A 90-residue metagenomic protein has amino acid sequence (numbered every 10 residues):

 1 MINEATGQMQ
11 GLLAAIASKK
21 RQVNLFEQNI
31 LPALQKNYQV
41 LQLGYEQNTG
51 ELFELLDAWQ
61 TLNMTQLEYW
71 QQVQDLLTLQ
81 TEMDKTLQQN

Functional and structural regions predicted by a protein language model:
M1-E68, T78-T86: Amphipathic alpha-helical coiled-coil segments
Q72: Metallo-beta-lactamase
Q89: Small/polar (Gly/Ser/Thr/Ala-rich) solvent-exposed segments that form structured loops/beta-strands/short helices used
